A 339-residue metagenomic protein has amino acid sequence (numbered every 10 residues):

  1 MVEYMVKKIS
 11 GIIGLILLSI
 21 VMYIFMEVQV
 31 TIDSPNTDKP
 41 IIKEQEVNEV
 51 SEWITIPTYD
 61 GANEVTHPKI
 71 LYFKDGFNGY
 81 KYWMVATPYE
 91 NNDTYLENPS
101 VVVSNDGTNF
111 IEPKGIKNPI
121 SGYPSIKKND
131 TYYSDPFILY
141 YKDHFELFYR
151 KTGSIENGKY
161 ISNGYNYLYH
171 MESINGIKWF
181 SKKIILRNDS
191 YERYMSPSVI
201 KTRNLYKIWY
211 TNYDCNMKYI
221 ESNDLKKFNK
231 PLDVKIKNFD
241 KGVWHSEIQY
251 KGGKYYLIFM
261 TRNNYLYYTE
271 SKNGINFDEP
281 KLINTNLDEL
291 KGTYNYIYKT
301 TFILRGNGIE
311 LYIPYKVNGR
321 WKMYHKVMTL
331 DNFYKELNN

Functional and structural regions predicted by a protein language model:
M1-I16: N-terminal Sec-pathway targeting helices
I12-M26: Sec-dependent N-terminal signal peptides of Gram-positive bacterial secreted proteins and lipoproteins
F25-T131, L139-M195, I200-W244, Q249-Y294 (+1 more regions): Beta-rich carbohydrate-recognition and catalytic domains
